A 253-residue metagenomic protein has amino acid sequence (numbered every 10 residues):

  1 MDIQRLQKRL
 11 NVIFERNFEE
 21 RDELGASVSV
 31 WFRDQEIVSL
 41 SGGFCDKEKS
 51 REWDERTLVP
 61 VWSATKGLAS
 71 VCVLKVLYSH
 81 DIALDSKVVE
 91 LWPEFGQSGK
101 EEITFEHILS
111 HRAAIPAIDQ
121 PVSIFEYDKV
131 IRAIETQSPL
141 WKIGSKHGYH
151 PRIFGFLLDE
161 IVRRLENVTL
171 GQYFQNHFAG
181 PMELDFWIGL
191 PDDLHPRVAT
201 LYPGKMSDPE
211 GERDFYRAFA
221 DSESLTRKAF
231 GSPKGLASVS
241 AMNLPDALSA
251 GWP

Functional and structural regions predicted by a protein language model:
D2-V61, D81-A83, R132, T136: Short, conserved catalytic-motif segment at the N-terminal edge
L6, L10, V61-T65, A69 (+5 more regions): Hydrophobic (often cysteine-bearing) scaffold residues that line and stabilize catalytic clefts of nucleotide/cofactor
V30-S39, A114-D128, F219-G235: An acidic intrinsically disordered interaction segment
E55, A64, Y78-Q120, T136 (+1 more regions): Active-site helix/loop module of the DD-peptidase/beta-lactamase fold, centered on the serine-lysine SxxK catalytic
L58, A117-T200, S238-A241, P245-P253: Catalytic-site signature segments of enzymes, centered on catalytic residues
P196-P253: A small/polar active-site loop signature that marks catalytic segments
